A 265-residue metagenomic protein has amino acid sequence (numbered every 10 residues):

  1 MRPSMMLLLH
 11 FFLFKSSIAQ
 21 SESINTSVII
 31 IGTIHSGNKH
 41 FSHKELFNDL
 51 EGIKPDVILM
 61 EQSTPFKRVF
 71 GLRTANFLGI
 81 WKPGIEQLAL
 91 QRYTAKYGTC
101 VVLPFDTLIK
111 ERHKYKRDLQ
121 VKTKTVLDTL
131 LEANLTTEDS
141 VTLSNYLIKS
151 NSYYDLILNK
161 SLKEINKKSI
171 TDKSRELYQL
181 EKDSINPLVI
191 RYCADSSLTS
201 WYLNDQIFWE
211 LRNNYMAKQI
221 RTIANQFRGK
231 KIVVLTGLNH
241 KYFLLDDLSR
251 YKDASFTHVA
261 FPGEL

Functional and structural regions predicted by a protein language model:
M1-I24: Bacterial Sec-dependent N-terminal signal peptides
S17-N25, T137-S140, G263-L265: Sec-dependent signal peptide cleavage junction
E22-H40: Boundary/entry segment of secreted carbohydrate-active catalytic domains
K39-E51, K67-R68, A89: Membrane-embedded segments
H40, P65-K82: Post-signal peptide N-terminal segment of secreted/secretory-pathway proteins
K54-M60: Proline-aspartate-enriched helix->loop->beta-strand connector
E86-F227, D247: Hydrophobic, often amphipathic alpha-helical segments used for membrane interaction and targeting
Q206-L265: A cross-kingdom marker for long, charged
